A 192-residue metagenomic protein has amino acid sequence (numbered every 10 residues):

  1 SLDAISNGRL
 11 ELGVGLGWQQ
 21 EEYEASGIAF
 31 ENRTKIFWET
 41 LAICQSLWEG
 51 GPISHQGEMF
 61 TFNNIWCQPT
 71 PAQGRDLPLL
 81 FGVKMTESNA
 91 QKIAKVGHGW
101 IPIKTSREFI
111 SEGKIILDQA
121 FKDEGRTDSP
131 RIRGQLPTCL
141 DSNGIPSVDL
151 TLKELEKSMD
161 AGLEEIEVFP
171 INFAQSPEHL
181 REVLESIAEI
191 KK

Functional and structural regions predicted by a protein language model:
S1-K192: Active-site-adjacent structural elements that line small-molecule/cofactor binding pockets in enzymes
